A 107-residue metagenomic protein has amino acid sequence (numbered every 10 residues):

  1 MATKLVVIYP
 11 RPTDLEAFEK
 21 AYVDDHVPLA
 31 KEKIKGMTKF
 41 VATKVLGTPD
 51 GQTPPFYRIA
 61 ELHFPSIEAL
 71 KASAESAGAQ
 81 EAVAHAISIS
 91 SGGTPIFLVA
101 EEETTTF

Functional and structural regions predicted by a protein language model:
M1-F107: Macromolecular interaction modules
